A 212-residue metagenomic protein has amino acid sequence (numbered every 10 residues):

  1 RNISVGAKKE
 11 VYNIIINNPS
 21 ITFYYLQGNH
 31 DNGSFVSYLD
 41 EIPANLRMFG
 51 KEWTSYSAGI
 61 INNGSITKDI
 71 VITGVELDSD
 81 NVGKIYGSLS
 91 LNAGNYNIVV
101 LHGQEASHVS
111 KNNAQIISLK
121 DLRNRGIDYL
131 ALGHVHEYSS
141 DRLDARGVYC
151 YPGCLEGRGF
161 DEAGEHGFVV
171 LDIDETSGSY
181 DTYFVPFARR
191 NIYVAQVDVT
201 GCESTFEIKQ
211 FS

Functional and structural regions predicted by a protein language model:
N2-C150, C154-E165, D172: His/Asp/Glu-rich metal-coordinating catalytic cores of metallo-dependent phosphodiesterases/hydrolases acting on
G159-S212: C-terminal functional module detector
